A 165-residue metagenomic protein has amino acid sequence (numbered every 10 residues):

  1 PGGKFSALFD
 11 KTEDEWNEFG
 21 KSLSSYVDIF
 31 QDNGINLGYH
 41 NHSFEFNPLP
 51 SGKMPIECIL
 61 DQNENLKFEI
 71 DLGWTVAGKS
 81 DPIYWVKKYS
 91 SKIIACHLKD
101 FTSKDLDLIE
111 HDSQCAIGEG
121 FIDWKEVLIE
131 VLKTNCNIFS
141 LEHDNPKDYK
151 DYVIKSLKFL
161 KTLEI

Functional and structural regions predicted by a protein language model:
P1-F68: Active-site acidic/histidine proton-transfer and metal-coordination neighborhood in alpha/beta enzyme cores
G2-S6, S43-E45, L72-W74, D100-T102 (+1 more regions): Active-site-proximal loop/turn and secondary-structure-junction residues that shape catalytic pockets, frequently
P50-G52, I56-K67, W74-I165: Histidine-acidic metal/acid-base catalytic patches
